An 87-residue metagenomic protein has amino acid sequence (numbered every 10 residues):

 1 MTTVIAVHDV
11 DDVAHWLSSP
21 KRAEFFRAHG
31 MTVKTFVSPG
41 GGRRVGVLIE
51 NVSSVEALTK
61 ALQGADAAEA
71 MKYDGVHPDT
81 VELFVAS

Functional and structural regions predicted by a protein language model:
M1-S87: Short S/T/G/P-rich N-terminal loop/turn motif that feeds into the first structured element of a domain
